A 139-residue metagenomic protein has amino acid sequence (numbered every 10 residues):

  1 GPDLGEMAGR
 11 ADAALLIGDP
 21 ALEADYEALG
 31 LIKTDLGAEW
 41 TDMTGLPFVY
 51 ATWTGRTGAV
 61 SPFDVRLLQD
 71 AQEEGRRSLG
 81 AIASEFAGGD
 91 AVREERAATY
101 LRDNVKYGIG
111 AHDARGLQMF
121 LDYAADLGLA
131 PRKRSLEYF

Functional and structural regions predicted by a protein language model:
G1-F86: Pocket-lining segment of extracytoplasmic ligand-binding domains
T34, A38, A51, T99 (+2 more regions): Flexible, active-site-adjacent loop/turn segments at secondary-structure boundaries
A59-D126: Secondary-structure end/capping motifs
A125-F139: Long, low-complexity C-terminal extensions of enzymes
